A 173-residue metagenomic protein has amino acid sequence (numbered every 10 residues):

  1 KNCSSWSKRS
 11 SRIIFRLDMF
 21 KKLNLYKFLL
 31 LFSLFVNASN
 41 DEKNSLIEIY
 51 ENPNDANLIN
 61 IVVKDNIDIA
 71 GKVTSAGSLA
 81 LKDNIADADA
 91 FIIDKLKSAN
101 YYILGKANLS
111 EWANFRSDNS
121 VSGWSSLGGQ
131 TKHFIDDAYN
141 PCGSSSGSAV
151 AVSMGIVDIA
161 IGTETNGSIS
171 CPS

Functional and structural regions predicted by a protein language model:
R9-R12, R16: Basic polycationic patches enriched in arginine
F20, V36-A90, Y102, N108-N114: Short, well-ordered alpha-helical
K21-L31: Sec-dependent signal peptide recognition, specifically the positively charged N-region followed immediately by
L29, F91, A149: Active-site phosphate/pyrophosphate-handling residues
D89, D94-K97: Short amphipathic alpha-helix adjacent to the substrate-entry channel of hydrolases
K97-S173: Short glycine/serine-rich loop segments
